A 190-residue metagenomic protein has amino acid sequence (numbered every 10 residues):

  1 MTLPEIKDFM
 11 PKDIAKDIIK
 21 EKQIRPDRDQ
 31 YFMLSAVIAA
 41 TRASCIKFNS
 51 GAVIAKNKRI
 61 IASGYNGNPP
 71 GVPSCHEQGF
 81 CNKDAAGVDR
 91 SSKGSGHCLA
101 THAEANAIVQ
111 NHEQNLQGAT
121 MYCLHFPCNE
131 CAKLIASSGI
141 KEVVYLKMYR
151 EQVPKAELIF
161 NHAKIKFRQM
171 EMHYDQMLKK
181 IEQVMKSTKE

Functional and structural regions predicted by a protein language model:
M1-E190: Zinc-dependent deaminase catalytic domain
